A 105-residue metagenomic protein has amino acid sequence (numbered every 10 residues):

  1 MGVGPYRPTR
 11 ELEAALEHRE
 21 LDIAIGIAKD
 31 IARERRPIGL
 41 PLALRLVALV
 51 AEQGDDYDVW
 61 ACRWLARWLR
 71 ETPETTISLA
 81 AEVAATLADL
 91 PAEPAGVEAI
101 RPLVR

Functional and structural regions predicted by a protein language model:
M1-R105: Long, low-complexity, acidic Ser/Pro- and Gly-enriched intrinsically disordered regions in large eukaryotic
